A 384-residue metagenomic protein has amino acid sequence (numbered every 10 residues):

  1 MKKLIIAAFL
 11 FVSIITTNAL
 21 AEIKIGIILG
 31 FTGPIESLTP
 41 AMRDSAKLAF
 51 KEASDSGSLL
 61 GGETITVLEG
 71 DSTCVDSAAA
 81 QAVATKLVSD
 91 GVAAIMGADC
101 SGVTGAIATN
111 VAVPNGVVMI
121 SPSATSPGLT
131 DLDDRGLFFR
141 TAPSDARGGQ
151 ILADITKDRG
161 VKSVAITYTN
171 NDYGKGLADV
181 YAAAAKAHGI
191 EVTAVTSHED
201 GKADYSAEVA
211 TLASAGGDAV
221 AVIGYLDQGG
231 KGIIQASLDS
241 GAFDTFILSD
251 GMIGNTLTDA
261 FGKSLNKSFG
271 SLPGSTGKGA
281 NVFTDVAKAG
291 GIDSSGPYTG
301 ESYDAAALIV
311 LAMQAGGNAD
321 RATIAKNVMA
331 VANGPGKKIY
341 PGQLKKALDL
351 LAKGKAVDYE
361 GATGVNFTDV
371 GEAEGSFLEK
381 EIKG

Functional and structural regions predicted by a protein language model:
L4-A8, A21-G384: Extracytosolic ligand-binding ectodomains
A7-I15: Bacterial N-terminal signal peptides
I15-A21: Sec/Tat signal peptide C-region and signal peptidase I cleavage site
